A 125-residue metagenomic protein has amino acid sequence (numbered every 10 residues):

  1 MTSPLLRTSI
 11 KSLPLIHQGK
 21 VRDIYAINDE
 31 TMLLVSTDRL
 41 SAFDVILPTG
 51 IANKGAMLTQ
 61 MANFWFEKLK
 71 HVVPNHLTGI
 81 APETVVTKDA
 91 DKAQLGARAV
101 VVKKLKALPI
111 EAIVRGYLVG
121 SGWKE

Functional and structural regions predicted by a protein language model:
M1-E125: Active-site loop/lid in soluble adenylation, ligation, and acyl-transfer enzymes
